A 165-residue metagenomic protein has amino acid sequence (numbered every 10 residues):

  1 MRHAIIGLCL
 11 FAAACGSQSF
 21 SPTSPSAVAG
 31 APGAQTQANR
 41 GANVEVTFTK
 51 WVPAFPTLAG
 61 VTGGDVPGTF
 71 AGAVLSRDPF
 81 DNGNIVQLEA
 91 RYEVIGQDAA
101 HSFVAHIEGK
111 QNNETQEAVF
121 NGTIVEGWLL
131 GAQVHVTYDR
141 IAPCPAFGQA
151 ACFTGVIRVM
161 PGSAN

Functional and structural regions predicted by a protein language model:
M1-A4: Positively charged n-region of N-terminal signal peptides that target proteins for export
I6, S21, A38-R40: Intrinsic structural disorder/low-complexity segments
I6-G7, G96: Residues marking helix boundaries in flexible regions
L8-C9, P145: Residue-level signal for mature regions of secreted extracellular proteins and peptides
F11-A14: C-terminal motif of bacterial Sec signal peptides marking the signal peptidase cleavage site
G16-T23: Bacterial lipoprotein signal-peptidase II cleavage site
S24-G33: Short, polar/proline-rich extracytoplasmic segments that appear immediately after membrane translocation
P32-N165: Beta-strand-enriched cores of mature, soluble protein domains
